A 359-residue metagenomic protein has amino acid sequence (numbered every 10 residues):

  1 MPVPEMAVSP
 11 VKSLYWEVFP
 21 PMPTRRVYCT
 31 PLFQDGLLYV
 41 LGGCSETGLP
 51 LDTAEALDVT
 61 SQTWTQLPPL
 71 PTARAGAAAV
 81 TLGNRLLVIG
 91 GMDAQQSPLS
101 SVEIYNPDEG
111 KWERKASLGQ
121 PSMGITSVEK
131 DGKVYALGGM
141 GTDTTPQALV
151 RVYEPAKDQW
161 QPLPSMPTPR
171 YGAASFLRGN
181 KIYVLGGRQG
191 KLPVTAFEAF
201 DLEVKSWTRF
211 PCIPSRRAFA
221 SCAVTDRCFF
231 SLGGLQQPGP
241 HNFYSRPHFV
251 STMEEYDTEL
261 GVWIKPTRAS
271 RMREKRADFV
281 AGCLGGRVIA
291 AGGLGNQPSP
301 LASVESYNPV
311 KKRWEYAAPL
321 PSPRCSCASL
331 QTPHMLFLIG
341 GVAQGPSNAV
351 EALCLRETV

Functional and structural regions predicted by a protein language model:
M1-V359: Kelch-like beta-propeller repeat domains
